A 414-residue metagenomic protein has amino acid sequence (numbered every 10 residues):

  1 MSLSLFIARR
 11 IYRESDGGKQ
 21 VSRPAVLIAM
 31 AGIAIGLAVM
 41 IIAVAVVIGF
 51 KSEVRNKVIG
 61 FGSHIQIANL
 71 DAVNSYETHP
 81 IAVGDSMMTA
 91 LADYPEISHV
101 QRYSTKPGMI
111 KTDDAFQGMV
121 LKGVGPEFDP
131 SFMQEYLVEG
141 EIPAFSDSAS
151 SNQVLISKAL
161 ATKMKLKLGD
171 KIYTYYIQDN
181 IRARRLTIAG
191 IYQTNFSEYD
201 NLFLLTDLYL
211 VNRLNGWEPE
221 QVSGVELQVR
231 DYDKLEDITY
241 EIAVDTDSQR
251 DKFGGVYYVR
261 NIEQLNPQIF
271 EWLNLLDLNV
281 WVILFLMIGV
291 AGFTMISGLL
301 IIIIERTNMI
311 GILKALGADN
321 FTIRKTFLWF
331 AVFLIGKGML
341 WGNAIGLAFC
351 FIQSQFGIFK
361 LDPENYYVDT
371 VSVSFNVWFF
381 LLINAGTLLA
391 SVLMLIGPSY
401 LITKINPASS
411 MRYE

Functional and structural regions predicted by a protein language model:
M1-L37: N-terminal Sec/SRP start-transfer signal
D16-L27, I238-E241, D245-F293, I302-I304: Peri-transmembrane interface segments
I41-G49, D277-A315, I323-T326, P398-S399: A hydrophobic alpha-helix feature that marks transmembrane segments and, especially, their cytosolic C-terminal ends
K51-D85: Membrane-interface junction motifs in transport/secretion proteins
I81, D85-E220: A structural signal for hydrophobic secondary-structure junctions, strongest on transmembrane helix-loop-helix units
L300-I302, M309-Q353: Transmembrane alpha-helical interface segments in multi-pass membrane proteins
K325, K337-I383, I396-Y400, K404: Short helix-loop junctions at transmembrane helix boundaries
Y400-E414: Short cytosolic juxtamembrane segments of multi-pass membrane proteins
